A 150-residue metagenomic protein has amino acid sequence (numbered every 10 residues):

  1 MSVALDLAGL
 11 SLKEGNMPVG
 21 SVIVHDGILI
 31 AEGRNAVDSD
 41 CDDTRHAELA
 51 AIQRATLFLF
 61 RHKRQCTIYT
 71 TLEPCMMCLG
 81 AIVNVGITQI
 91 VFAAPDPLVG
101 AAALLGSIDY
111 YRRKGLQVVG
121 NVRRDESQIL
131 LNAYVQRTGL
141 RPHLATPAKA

Functional and structural regions predicted by a protein language model:
M1-E14: Short, basic/aromatic recognition patches
L5, R124, Q128-A150: Secretory/periplasmic and organellar redox-cofactor proteins
G15, R61-H62, R141-P142: Short, structured loop/turn "capping" segments at alpha-beta junctions
G15-N16, G86: Glycine-centered short loops/turns at secondary-structure junctions
M17-P18, I82: Conserved loop-to-beta-strand segment in the C-terminal subdomain of adenylate-forming
V19-G27: Short beta-strand scaffold segments in enzyme catalytic cores
A31-A133: Zn2+-dependent cytidine deaminase-like catalytic core
